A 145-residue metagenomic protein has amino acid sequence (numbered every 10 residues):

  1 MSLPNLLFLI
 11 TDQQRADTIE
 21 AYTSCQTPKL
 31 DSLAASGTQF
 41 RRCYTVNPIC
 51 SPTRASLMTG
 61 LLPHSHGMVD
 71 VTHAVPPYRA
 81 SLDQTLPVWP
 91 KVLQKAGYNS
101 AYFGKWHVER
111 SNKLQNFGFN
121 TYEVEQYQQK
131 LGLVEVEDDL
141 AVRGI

Functional and structural regions predicted by a protein language model:
M1-I145: Formylglycine-dependent sulfatase
